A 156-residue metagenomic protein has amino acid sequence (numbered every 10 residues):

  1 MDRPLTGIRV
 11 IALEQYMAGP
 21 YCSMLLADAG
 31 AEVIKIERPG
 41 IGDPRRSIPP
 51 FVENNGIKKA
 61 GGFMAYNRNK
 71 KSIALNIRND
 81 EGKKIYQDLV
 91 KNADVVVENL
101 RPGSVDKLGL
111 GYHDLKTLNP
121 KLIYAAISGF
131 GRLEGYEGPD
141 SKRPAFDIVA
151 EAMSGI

Functional and structural regions predicted by a protein language model:
M1-I156: N-terminal helix-loop segment corresponding to the beta1-alpha1 unit of nucleotide/adenylate-binding folds
